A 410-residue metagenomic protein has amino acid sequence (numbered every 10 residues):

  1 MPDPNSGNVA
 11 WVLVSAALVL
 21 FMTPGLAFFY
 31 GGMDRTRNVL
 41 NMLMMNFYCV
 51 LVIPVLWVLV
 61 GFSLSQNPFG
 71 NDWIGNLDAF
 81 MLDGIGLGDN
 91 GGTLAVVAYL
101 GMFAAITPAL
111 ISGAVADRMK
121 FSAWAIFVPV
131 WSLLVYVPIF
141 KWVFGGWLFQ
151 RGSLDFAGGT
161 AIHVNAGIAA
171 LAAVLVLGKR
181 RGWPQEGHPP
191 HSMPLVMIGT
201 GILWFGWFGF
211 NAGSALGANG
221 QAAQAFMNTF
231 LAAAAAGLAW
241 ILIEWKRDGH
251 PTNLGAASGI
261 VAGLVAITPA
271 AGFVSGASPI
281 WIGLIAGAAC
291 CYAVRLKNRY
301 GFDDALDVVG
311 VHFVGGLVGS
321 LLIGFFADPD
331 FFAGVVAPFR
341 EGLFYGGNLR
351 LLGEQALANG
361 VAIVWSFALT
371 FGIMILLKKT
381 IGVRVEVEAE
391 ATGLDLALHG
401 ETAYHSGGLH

Functional and structural regions predicted by a protein language model:
M1-H410: Glycine- and aromatic-enriched membrane alpha-helices
